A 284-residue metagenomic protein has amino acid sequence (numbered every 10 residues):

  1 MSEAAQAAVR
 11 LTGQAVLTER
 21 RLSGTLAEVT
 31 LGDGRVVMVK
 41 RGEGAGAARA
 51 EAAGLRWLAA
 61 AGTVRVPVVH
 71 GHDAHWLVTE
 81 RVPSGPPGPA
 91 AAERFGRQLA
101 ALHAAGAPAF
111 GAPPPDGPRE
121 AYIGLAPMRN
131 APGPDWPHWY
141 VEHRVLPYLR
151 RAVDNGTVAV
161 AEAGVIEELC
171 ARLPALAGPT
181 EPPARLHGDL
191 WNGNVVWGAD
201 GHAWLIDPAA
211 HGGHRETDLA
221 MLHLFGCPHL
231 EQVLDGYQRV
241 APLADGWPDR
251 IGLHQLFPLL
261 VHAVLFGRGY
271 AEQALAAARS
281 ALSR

Functional and structural regions predicted by a protein language model:
M1-L17: Juxta-kinase regulatory segment immediately upstream of eukaryotic protein kinase catalytic domains
T12-E19, V158-A163, P242-R250: Short, surface-exposed acidic
R20-H138: ATP-binding pocket architecture of kinase catalytic cores
G32-G34, A74, A199-H202, L256: Short strand-connecting beta-turns/loops that link adjacent beta-strands
A107-R185, R239: An alpha-helical support segment within catalytic cores of ATP-dependent transferases
R129-V141, R150, P182-R185, N192-D249 (+2 more regions): Active-site Asp-x-Gly
G252-L260: Hydrophobic alpha-helical segments that form the core of small-molecule binding pockets and/or dimer interfaces
H262-R284: ATP/Mg2+ or Mg2+-diphosphate-binding catalytic cores that bind nucleotide phosphates or diphosphates via glycine-rich
